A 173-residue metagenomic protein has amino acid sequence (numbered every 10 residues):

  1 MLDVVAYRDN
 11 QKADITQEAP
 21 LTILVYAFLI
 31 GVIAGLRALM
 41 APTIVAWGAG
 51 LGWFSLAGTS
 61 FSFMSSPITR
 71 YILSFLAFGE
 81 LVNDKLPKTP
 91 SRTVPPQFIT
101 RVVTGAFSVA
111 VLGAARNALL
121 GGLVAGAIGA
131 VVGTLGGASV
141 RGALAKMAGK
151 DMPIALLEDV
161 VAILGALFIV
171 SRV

Functional and structural regions predicted by a protein language model:
D14-V25, G48-I68, S108-L123, F168-V173: Helix-coil boundary and interhelical linker segments in multi-pass alpha-helical membrane proteins
A46-W47, L51-S55, M64-N83, P96-R101: Alpha-helical transmembrane segments and their juxtamembrane interface "caps" in small multi-pass membrane proteins
F78-S91, L135-M147: C-terminal ends of transmembrane helices
E80, T100-V109, E158-I163: Core segments of transmembrane alpha-helices that mediate helix-helix packing or line hydrophobic substrate/ligand
R92-V103, A125, D151-L156: Cytoplasmic-side transmembrane-helix entry/capping segments in multi-pass membrane proteins
A106-A114, G126-S139: Mid-bilayer segments of alpha-helical transmembrane spans in multi-pass integral membrane proteins that mediate
G142-E158: Interfacial loop-to-transmembrane junctions
L156-R172: Final/C-terminal transmembrane alpha-helix of multipass membrane proteins
